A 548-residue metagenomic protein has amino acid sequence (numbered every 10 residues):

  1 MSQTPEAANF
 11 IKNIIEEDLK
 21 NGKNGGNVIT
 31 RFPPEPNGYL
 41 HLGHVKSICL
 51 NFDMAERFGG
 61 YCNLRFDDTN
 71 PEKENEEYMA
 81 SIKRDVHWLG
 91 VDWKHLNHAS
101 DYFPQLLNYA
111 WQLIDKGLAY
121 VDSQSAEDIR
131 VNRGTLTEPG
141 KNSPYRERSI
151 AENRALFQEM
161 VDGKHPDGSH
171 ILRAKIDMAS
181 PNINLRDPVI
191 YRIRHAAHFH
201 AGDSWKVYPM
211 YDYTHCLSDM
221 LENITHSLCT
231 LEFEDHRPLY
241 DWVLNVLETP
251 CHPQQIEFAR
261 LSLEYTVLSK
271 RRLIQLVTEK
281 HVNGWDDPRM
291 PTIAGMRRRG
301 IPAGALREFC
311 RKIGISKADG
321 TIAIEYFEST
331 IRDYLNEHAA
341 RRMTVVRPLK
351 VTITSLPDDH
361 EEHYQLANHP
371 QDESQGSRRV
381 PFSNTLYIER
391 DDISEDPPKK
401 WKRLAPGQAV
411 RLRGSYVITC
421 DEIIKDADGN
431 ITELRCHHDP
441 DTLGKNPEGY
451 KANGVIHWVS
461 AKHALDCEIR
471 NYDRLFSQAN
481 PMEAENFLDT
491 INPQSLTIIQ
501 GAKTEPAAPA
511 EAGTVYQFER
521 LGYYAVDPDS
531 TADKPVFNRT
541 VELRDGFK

Functional and structural regions predicted by a protein language model:
E6-K83, A197-T230: N-terminal catalytic cores of NTP/NDP-binding nucleotidyl/phosphoryl-transfer enzymes
G22, N51, I82, L113 (+3 more regions): Residue-level signal for inorganic ion chemistry
P33-P36, R65-K73, H95-P104, E127 (+5 more regions): Conserved short loop/turn motifs at secondary-structure junctions
L64, D68-N70, E76, H98 (+5 more regions): Active-site cores that bind ATP or allylic diphosphates and position pyrophosphate for catalysis
Y78-P104, Y109-Q112, G117-Y120: A glycine-rich helix N-cap at a beta->alpha junction
F233-R237, D241-V243, G304-R307, R311-G314 (+1 more regions): Core subunits and conserved enzymes of cellular information-processing and envelope-translocation systems across
C251-T330: Long, charged, mostly alpha-helical binding arms that flank functional sites
